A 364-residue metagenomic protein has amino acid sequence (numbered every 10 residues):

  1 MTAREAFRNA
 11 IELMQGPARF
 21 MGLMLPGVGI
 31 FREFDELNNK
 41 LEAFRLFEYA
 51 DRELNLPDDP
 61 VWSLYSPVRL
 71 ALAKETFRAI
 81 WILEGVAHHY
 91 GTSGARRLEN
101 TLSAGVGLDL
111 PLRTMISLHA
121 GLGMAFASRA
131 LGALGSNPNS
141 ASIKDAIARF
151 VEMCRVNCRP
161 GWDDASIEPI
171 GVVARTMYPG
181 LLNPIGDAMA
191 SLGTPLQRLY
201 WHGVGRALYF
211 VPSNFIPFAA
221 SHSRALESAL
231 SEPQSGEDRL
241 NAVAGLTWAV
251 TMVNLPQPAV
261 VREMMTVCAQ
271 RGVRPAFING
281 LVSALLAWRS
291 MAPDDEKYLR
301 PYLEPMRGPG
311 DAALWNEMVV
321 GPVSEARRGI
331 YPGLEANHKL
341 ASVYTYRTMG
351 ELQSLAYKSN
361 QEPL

Functional and structural regions predicted by a protein language model:
M1-L364: Mature, well-folded catalytic/scaffold domains that follow N-terminal targeting or propeptide regions
